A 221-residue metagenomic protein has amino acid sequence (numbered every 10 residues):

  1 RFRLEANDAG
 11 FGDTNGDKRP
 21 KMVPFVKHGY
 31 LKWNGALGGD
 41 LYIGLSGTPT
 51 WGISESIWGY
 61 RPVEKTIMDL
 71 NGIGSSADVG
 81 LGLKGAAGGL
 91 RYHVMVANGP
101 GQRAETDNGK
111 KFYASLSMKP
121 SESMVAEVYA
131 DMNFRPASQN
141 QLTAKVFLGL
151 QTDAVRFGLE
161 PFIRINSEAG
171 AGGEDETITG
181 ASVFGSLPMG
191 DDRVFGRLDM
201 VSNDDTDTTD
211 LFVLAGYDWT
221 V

Functional and structural regions predicted by a protein language model:
R1-G99, N108-Y113, S117-A126, F184-S186 (+3 more regions): Outer membrane beta-barrel
P20, E105, E174: Charged, low-complexity surface patches
T48, R103, T220: Short, electropositive, low-hydrophobicity segments enriched in small/polar residues
S75, A104-K111, S138-T143, F147: Short, contiguous, pocket-lining structural segments that sit at or immediately flank catalytic/ligand-binding sites
L81, V146, A215: Active-site phosphate/pyrophosphate- and oxyanion-stabilizing loops and adjacent acidic/basic residues in soluble
G89, S117-L211: Detector for outer-membrane/organellar transmembrane beta-barrel domains, recognizing the amphipathic beta-strand
L214-V221: C-terminal closing repeat unit and adjoining cap/tail of repeat-based domains
